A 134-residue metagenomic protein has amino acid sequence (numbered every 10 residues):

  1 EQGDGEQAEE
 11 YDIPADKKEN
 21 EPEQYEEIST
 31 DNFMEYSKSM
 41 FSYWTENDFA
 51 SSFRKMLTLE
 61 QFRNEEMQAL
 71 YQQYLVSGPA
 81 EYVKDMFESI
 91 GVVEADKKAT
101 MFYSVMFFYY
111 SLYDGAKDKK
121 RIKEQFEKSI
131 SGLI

Functional and structural regions predicted by a protein language model:
G3-A50, K98-F102: Hydrophobic alpha-helical connector segments
A8, D12-E19, E65, M106-K117: Short amphipathic alpha-helical interaction/hinge segments
P22-E26, Y43-E46, E60, Q72 (+3 more regions): Alpha-helix initiation/capping motif
K38-S42, T58, K84-E88: Amphipathic alpha-helical segments within well-ordered protein domains
M40, R54-T58, F102-M106: Short alpha-helical scaffolding segments that buttress acidic/His motifs in well-ordered protein cores
Y43, N47, E60, N64 (+2 more regions): Phosphate/oxyanion-binding loops and surfaces in catalytic or ligand/nucleic-acid-binding neighborhoods
T45-Q73: Amphipathic alpha-helical segments used for helix-helix packing
A69-Q73, S77, E81, M86-L133: Hydrophobic/aromatic-rich alpha-helical bundle segments in the mid-to-C-terminal region
